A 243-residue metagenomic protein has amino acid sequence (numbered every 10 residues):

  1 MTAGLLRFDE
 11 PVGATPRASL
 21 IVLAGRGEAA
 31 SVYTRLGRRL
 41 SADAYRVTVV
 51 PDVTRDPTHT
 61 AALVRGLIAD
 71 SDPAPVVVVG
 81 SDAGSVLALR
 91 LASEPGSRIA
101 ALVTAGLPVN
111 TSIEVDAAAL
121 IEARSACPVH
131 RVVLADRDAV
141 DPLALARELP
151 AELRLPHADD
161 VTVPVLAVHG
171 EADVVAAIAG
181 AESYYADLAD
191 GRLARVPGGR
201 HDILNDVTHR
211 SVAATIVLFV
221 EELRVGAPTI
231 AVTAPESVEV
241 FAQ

Functional and structural regions predicted by a protein language model:
T2-R55: Short, surface-exposed "cap/lid" segments of acyl-processing enzymes
G27-A30, V50-P75: Catalytic nucleophile-loop/oxyanion-hole region of alpha/beta-hydrolase and closely related hydrolase-like folds
L36, V163, A177-A186: Short alpha-helix in the alpha/beta-hydrolase fold that links the catalytic acid
I68, D72-L120: Primarily recognizes the serine-hydrolase "nucleophile elbow" in alpha/beta-hydrolase and SGNH/GDSL folds
A139-A158: Active-site nucleophile elbow and catalytic-triad environment of alpha/beta-hydrolase enzymes
D160-V161, A167-H169, D173: Short beta-strand/loop motif that positions the catalytic acidic residue of the alpha/beta-hydrolase fold
E171-A176, H201: Acidic catalytic loop of the alpha/beta-hydrolase fold
R192, P197-Q243: Catalytic active-site module of serine/aspartate enzymes centered on a nucleophile-bearing elbow/loop
